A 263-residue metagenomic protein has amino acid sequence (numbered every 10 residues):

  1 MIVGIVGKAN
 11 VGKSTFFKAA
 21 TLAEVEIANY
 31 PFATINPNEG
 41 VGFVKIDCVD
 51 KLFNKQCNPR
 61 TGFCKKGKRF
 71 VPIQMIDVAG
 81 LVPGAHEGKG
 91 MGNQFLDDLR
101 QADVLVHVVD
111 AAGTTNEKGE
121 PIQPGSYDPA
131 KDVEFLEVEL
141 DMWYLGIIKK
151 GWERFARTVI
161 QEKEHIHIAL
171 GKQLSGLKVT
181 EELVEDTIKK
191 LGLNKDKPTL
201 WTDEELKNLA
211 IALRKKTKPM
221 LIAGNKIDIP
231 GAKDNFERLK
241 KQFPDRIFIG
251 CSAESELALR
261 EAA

Functional and structural regions predicted by a protein language model:
M1-I160, I168-K172, P219: Conserved G1/Walker A P-loop phosphate-binding module
V78, A111, K226-I227, A253: Residues immediately flanking
F95-L96, A210-A212: A generic local secondary-structure boundary/capping motif
I147, R157, T199, L221 (+1 more regions): Canonical P-loop GTPase G-domain recognition
R154-R157, K163-T199: Conserved P-loop NTPase mechanochemical-coupling segment
W201-L209: Phosphate-interacting basic helix/loop segments used at nucleotide- and nucleic-acid interfaces
N208-I211, E237-R238: Generic recognition of flexible, low-complexity loop/linker segments
A212, K216-P219: Coiled-coil termination/hinge junctions
